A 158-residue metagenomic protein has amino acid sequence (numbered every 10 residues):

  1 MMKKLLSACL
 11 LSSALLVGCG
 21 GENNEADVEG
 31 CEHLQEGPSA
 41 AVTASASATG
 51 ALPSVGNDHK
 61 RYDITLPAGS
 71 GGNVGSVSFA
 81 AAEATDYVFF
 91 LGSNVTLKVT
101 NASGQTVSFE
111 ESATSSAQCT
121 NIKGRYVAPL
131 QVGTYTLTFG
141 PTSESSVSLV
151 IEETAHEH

Functional and structural regions predicted by a protein language model:
M1-C9: Bacterial N-terminal signal peptides that target proteins for export
L15-G18: C-terminal motif of bacterial Sec signal peptides marking the signal peptidase cleavage site
G20-N23: Bacterial signal peptide processing site
E25-G75, H158: Non-catalytic extracellular/lumenal accessory regions of secreted precursors
T85-Y87, A128-S143: Noncatalytic modules at the cell exterior or secretory-pathway interfaces, chiefly beta-strand-rich lectin/adhesion
N94-E110: Short, surface-exposed beta-strand/strand-loop-strand elements in extracellular ectodomains
S116-Q131: Beta-sandwich interaction modules
P141-A155: Edge beta-strands of jelly-roll/beta-sandwich modules across compartments, strongly enriched in secreted/luminal
